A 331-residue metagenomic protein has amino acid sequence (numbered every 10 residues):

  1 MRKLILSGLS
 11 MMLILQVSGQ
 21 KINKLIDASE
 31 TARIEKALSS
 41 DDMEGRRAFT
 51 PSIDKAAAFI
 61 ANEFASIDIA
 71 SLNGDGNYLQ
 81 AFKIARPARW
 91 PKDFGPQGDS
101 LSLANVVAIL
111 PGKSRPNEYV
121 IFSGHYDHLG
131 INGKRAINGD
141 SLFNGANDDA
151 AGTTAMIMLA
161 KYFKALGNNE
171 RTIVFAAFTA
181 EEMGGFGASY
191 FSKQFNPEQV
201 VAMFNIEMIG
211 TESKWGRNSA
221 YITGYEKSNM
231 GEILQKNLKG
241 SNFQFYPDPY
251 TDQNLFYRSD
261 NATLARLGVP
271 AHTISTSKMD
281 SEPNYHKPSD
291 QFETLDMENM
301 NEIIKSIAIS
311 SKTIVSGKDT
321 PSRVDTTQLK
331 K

Functional and structural regions predicted by a protein language model:
M1-I22: Bacterial Sec-dependent N-terminal signal peptides
K21-L25, D41-P51, K92-P96, N138-D149 (+4 more regions): Second-shell loop/turn segments in exported
L25-K55, I67-L72, M208, N242 (+1 more regions): N-terminal capping segment at the start of a domain
I26, E30-R33, A37, P51-S66 (+11 more regions): Extracytoplasmic/secreted proteins, especially bacterial periplasmic and envelope-associated proteins
R46-L110: A non-catalytic alpha/beta surface segment that caps or lines the substrate-entry region of metallo-dependent hydrolase
A108, F122-H128, G133-M183, I307: Alpha-helical metal-binding/catalytic segments enriched in His/Glu/Asp
N168, F178-T276, D280, D319-S322: Metal-dependent peptidase/peptidase-like ectodomains
T276, S281-K331: His/Asp/Glu-rich mid-to-C-terminal helical/loop segments that flank catalytic regions of hydrolases
